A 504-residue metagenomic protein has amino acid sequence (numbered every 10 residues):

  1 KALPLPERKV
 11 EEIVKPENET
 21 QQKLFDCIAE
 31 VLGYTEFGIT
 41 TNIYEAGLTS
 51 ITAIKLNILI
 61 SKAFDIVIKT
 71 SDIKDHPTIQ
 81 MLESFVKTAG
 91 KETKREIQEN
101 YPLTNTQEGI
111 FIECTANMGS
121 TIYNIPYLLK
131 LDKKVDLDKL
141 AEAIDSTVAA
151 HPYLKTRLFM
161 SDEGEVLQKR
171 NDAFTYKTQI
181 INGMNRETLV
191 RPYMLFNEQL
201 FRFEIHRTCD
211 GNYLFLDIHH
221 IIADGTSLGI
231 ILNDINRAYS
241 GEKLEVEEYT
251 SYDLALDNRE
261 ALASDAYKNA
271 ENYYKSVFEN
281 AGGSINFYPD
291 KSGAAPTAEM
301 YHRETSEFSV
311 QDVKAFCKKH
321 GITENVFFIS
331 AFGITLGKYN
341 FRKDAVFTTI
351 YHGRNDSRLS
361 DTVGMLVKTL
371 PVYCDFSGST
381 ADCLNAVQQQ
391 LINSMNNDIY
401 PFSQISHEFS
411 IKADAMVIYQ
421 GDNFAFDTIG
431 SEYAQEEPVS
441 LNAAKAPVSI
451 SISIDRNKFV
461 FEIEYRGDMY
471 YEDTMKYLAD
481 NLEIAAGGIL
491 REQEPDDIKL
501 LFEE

Functional and structural regions predicted by a protein language model:
K1, V67-S71, H151, K155 (+5 more regions): Extended, hydrophobic beta-loop-alpha segments that form or line the acyl/peptidyl-thioester binding and transfer paths
K1-T41, E96-N100, E503-E504: Acidic/polar alpha-helix N-cap and adjacent early helical turns within long charge-rich amphipathic helices/linkers
A29, G33, E113-N124, R191 (+3 more regions): Flexible, P/S/T/G-rich "lid" or insertion loops adjacent to the active sites of thioester-utilizing
G38, I54, Q98-Y101, S120-K139 (+7 more regions): Gly/Ser/Thr-rich phosphate-binding loops and adjoining beta-strand/alpha-helix segments that form adenosine-phosphate
K87-M118, A141-M184, N197-Q199, N233 (+3 more regions): Short amphipathic alpha-helices and their capping loops
C114-I125, P152-L154, M160, A261-E271 (+6 more regions): His-Asp-centered acyl/peptidyl-transfer active-site segments
K133-A149, E165-E198, L228, E271 (+5 more regions): A short, small/polar-residue-rich loop/turn motif at beta-strand boundaries within alpha/beta enzyme cores
H206-S251, T474-L490: Active-site-proximal acidic secondary-structure segment that organizes catalysis
